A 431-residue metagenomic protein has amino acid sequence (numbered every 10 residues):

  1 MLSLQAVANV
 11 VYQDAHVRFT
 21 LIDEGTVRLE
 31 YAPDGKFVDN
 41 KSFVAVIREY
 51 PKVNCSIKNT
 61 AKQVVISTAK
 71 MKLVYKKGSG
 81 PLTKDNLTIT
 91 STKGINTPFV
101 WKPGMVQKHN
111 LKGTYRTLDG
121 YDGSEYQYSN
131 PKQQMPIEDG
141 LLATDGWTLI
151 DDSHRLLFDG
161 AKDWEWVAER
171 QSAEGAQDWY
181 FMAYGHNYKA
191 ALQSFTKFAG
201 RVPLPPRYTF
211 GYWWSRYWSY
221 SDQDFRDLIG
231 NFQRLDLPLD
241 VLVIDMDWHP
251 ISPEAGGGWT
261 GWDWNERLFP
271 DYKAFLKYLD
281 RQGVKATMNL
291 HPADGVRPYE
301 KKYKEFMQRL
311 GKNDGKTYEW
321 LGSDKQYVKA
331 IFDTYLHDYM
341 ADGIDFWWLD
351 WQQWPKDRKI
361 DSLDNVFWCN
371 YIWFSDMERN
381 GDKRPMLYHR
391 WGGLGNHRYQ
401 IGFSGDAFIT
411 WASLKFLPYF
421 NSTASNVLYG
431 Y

Functional and structural regions predicted by a protein language model:
A6-A8: Boundary at the C-terminal end of the N-terminal hydrophobic targeting segment
V10-Y12, L29, K62-A69, I89 (+1 more regions): Generic recognition of long tandem-repeat/solenoid scaffolds
I22-A61: A low-complexity, Ser/Thr/Gly/Pro-enriched, surface-exposed linker/loop concept that marks segments flanking
R48-V65, G123, Y128-Q134, S425: Short acidic, Pro/Gly- and aromatic-enriched capping/linker segments at domain boundaries
S67-L87: Hydrophobic or amphipathic alpha-helical targeting/insertion segments
T88-Y431: Catalytic-domain carbohydrate-binding cleft regions of carbohydrate-active enzymes
